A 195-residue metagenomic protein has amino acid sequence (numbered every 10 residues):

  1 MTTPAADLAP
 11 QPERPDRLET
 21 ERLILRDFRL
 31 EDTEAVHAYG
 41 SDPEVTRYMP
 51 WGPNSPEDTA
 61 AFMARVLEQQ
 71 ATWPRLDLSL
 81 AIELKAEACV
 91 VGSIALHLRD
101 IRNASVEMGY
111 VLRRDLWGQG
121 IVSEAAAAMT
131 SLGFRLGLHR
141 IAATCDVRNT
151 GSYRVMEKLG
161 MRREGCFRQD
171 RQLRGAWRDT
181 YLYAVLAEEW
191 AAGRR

Functional and structural regions predicted by a protein language model:
M1-R47, A64, S79-R195: Acyl-donor (CoA/ACP) binding surface of acyl/acetyltransferases
G40, M49, Q70-T72: Hydrophobic residues in alpha-helical segments
T46-N54: A short gly/proline-enriched turn/hairpin at secondary-structure junctions
S55-L76: Active-site rim helix/loop that mediates acceptor-substrate recognition in acyltransferases
